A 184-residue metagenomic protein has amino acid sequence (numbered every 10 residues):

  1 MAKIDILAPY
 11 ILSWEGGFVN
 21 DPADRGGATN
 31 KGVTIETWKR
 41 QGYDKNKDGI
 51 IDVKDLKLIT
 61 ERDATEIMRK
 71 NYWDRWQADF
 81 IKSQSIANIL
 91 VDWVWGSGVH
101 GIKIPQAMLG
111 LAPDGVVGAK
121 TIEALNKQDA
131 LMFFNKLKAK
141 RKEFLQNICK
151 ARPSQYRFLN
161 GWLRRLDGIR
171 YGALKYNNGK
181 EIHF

Functional and structural regions predicted by a protein language model:
M1-F184: Cell-wall polysaccharide-cleaving catalytic domain and substrate-binding groove, primarily in peptidoglycan/chitin
